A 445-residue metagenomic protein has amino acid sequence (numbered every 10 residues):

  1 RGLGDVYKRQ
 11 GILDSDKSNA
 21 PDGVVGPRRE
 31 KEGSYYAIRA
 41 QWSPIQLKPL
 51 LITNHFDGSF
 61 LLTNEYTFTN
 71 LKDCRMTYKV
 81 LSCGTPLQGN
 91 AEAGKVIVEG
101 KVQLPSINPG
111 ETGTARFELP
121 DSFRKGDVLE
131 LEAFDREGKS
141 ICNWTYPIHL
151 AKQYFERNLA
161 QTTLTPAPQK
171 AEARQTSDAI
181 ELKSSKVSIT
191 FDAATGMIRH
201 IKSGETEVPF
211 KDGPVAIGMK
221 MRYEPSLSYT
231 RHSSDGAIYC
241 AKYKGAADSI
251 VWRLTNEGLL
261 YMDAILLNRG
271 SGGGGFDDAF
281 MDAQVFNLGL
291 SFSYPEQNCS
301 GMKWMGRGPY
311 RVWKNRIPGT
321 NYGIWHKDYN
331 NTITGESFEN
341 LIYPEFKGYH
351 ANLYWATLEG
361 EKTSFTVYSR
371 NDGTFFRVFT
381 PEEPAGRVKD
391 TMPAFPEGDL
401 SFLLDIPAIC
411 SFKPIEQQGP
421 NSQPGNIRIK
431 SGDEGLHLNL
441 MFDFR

Functional and structural regions predicted by a protein language model:
R1-L61, E65-K72, T77-V96: Extended substrate-binding grooves/exosites of carbohydrate-active enzymes
D22, Y36, S43-Q46, W144-D178: Extracellular/periplasmic ectodomains of large secreted or surface enzymes and adhesion receptors
H55, I107-T114, K430-G435: Solvent-exposed, conformationally flexible loop/turn segments
L62-Y66, V80, L119, A133 (+1 more regions): Hydrophobic beta-strand positions in extracellular immunoglobulin-like domains
L81, T85-R124: Intrinsically disordered, low-complexity Pro/Gly/Ser/Thr-rich segments with frequent PxxP/GP/PP motifs and embedded
L81-L87, R136, S203-T206: Change "in extracellular beta-sheet-rich domains … of secreted and cell-surface proteins" to "in beta-sheet-rich domains
P120-L159: Terminal connector regions
S122-R124, F155-R445: Beta-strand/loop-rich accessory regions of lumenal/periplasmic or secreted enzymes, predominantly carbohydrate-active
